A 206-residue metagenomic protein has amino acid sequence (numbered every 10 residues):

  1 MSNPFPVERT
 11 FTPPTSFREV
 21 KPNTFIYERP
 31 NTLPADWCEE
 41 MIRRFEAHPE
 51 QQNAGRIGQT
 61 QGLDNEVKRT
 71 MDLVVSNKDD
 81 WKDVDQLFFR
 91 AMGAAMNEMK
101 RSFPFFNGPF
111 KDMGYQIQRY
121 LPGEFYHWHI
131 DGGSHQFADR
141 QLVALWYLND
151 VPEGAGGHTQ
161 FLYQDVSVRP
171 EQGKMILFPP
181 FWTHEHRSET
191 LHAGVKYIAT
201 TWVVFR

Functional and structural regions predicted by a protein language model:
M1-M175, T183-R206: Fe(II)/2-oxoglutarate oxygenase catalytic core
